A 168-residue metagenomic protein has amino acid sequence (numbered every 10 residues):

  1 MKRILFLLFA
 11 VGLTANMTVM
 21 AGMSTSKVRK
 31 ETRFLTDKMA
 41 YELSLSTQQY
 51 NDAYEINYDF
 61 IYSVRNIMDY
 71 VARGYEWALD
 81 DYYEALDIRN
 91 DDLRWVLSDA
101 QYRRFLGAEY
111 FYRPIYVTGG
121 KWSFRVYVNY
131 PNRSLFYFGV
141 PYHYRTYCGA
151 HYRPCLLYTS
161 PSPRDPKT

Functional and structural regions predicted by a protein language model:
M1-V28, Y127: Bacterial Sec-dependent N-terminal signal peptides
M23-A40: Short N-terminal segments immediately surrounding and downstream of signal-peptide cleavage
M39-E42, A53-D87, L93: Amphipathic alpha-helical segments
Q49-D52, R104-F105: Surface-exposed patches in mature extracellular/periplasmic domains of secreted proteins
L86-N132: Surface-exposed, polar helix/loop patches in the mature regions of secreted/periplasmic/lumenal proteins that form
W122-L157: Intrinsically disordered, low-complexity regulatory segments in eukaryotic proteins
Y158-P163: Conserved small/polar residues in nucleotide/adenosyl-binding loops
